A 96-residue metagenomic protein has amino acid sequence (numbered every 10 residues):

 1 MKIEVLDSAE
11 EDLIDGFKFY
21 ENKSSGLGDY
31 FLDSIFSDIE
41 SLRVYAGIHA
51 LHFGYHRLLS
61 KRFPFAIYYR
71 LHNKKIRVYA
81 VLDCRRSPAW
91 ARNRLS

Functional and structural regions predicted by a protein language model:
M1-L32: Arg/Lys-rich, positively charged N-terminal/basic patches that mediate binding to nucleic acids
E4, G26, Y30, R57 (+2 more regions): Amphipathic alpha-helical recognition patches that constitute DNA-binding helices
D15, S34, D38-S41: Solvent-exposed, amphipathic alpha-helical segments
G28-Y30, G54, R86-W90: Solvent-exposed interaction patches of small proteins and small membrane subunits
S37, V44-I76: Basic/aromatic recognition patch in beta-strand/loop cores that engages polyanionic ligands
R70-S96: Enriched for short, Lys/Arg-rich terminal
